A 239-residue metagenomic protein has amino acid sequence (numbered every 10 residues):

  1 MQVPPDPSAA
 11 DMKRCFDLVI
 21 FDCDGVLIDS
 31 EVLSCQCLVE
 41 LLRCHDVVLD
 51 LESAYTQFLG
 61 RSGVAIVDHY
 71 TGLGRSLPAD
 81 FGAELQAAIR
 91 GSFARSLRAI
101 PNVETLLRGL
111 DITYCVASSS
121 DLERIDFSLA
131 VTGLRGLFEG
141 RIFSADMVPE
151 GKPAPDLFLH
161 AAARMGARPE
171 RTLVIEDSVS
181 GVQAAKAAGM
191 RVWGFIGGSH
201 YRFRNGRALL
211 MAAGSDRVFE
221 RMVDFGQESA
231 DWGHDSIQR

Functional and structural regions predicted by a protein language model:
M1-D17, R108, I112, D121-R239: Asp-based, Mg2+/Mn2+-dependent phosphohydrolase catalytic module
Q2-T56: Active-site neighborhood of HAD-like aspartate-dependent phosphohydrolases
V26, S118-S120: Conserved phosphate-coupling serine/threonine residues in phosphotransfer and NTP-handling enzymes
L33, F58-S62, R98-N102, S120 (+3 more regions): Short beta->alpha linker loops
C35, V39, Y55, G63-D68 (+2 more regions): An amphipathic alpha-helix signature
L41-L42, S62-S76, S128, A162 (+1 more regions): Helix-loop "lid/cap" segments that line or gate small-molecule binding pockets
C44-V48, L73-S76, G133-L137, G166-A167: Short helix-capping segments at alpha-helix termini
D68-T105: Metal-dependent phosphoesterase signature
